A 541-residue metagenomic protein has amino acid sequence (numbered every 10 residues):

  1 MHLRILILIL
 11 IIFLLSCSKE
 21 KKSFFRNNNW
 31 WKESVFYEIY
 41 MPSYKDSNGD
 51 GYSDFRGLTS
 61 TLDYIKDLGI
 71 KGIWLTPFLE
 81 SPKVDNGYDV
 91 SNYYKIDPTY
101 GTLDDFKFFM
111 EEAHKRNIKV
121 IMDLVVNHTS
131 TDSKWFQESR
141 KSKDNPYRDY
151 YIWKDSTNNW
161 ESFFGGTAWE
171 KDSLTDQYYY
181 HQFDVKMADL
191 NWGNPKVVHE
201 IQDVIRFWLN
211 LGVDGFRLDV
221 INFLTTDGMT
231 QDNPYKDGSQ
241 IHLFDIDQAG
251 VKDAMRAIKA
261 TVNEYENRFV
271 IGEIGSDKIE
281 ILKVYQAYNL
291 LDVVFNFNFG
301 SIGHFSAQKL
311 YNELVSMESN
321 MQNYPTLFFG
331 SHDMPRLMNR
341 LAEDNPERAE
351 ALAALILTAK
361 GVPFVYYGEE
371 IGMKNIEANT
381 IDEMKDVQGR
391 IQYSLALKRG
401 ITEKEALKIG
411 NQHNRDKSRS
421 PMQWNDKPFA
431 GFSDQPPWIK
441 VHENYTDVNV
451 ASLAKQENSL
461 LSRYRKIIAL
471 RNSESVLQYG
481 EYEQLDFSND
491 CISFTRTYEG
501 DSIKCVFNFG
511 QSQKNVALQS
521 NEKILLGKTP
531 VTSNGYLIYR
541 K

Functional and structural regions predicted by a protein language model:
I5-F13: Sec-dependent N-terminal signal peptides
C17-R206, N210, F223-D277, M422: Acidic/aromatic-lined carbohydrate-recognition and catalytic surfaces of CAZymes acting on diverse glycans
W31, L243, D253-R256, V262-Y265 (+6 more regions): Loop/helix patches that line or flank the sugar-binding groove of alpha-linked glycan CAZymes
S130-R140, N263, I271-G303, M373-V387: Substrate-binding cleft/loops of secretory-pathway carbohydrate-active enzymes
Q137-Q177, I302-E318, I401-H442: Core domains of carbohydrate- and sulfate-ester-processing enzymes
P234-H242, Y324-E343: Active-site clefts of carbohydrate-active enzymes
K528-K541: C-terminal beta-strand-rich structural cap/linker in extracellular carbohydrate-active enzymes
